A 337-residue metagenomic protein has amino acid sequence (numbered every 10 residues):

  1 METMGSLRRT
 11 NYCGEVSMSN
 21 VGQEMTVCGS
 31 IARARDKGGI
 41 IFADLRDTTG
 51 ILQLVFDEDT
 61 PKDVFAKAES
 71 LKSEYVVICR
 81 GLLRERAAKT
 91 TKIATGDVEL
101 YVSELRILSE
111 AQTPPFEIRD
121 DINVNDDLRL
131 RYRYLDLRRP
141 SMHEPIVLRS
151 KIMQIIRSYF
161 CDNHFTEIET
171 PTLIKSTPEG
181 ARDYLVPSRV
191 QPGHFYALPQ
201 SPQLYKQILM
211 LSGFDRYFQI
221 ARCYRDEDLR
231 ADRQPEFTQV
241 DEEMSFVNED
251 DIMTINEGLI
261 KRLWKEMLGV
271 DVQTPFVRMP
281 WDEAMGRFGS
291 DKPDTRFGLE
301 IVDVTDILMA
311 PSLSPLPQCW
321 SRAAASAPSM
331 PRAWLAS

Functional and structural regions predicted by a protein language model:
M1-S337: Class II aminoacyl-tRNA synthetase catalytic cores and aaRS-like
